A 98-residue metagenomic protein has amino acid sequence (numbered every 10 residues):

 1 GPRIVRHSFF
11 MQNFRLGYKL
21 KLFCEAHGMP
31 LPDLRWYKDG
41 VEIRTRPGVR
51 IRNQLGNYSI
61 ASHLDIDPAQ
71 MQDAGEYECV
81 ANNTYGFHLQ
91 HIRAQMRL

Functional and structural regions predicted by a protein language model:
G1-L98: Immunoglobulin-superfamily
